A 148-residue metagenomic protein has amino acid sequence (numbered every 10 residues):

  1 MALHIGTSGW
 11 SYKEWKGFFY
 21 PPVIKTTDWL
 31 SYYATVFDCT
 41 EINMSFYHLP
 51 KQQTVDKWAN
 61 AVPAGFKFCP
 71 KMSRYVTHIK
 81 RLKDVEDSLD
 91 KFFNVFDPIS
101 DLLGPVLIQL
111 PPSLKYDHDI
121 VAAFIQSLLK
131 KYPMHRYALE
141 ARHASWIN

Functional and structural regions predicted by a protein language model:
M1-N148: Residues lining hydrophobic/aromatic ligand-binding pockets adjacent to catalytic sites
